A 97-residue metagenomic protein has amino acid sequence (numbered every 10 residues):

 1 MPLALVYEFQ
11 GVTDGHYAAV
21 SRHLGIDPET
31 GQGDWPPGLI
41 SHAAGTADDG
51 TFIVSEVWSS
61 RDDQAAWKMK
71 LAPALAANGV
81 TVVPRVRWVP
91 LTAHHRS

Functional and structural regions predicted by a protein language model:
M1-P73, G79-S97: Short S/T/G/P-rich N-terminal loop/turn motif that feeds into the first structured element of a domain
